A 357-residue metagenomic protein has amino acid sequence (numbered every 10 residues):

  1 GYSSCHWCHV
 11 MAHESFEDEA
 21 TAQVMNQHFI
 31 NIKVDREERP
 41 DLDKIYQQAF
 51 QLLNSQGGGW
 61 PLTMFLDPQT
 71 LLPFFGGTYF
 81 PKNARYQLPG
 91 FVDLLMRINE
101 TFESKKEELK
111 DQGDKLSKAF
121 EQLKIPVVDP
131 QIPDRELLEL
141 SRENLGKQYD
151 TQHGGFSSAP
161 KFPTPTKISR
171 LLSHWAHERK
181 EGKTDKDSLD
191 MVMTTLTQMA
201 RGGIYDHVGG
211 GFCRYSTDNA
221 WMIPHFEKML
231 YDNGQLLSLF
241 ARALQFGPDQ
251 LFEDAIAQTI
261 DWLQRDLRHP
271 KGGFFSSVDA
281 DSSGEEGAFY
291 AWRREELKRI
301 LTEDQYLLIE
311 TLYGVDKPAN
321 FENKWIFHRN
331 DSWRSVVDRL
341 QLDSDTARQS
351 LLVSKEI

Functional and structural regions predicted by a protein language model:
G1-I357: Replace the tail clause
